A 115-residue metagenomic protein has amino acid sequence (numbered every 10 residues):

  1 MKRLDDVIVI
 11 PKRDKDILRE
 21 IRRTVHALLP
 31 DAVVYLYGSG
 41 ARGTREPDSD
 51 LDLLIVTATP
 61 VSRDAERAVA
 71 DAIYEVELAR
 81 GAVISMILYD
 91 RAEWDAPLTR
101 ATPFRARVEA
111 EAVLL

Functional and structural regions predicted by a protein language model:
M1-V33, A41-P47, T57-L115: Catalytic core of pol beta-like nucleotidyltransferases
D52-V56: Short beta-strand->loop micro-motif that forms the acidic, two-metal-ion catalytic signature in nucleotide-processing
